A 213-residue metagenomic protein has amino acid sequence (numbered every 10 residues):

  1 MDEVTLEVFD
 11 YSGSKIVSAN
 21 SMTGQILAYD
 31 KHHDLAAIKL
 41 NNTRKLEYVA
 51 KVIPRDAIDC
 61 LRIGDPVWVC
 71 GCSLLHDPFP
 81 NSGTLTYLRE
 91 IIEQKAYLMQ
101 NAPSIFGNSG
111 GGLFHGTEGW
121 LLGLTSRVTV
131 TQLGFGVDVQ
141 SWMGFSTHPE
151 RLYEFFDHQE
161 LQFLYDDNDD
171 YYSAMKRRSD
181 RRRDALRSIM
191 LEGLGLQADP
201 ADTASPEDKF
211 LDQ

Functional and structural regions predicted by a protein language model:
M1-K31: Catalytic-histidine neighborhood of serine endopeptidases, predominantly the chymotrypsin-like S1/PA family
M1-Y11, L121-Q213: C-terminal cap/linker of serine protease catalytic domains
S14-S21, L74-S82: Short coil-to-beta-strand transition motifs
N20-M22, H33-A36, I63-D65, N81 (+1 more regions): Envelope-exposed proteins and targeting segments
Q25-L27, N41-H76: Active-site substrate-binding loop(s) of clan PA
N41-K51, D77-E160: Active-site region of chymotrypsin-like
